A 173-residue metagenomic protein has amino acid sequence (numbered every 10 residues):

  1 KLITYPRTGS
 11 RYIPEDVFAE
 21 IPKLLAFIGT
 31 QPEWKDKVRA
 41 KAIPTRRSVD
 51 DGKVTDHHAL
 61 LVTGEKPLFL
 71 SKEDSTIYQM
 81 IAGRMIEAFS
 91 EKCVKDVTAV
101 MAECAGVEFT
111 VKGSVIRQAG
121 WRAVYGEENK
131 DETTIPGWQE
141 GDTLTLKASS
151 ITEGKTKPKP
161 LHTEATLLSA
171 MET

Functional and structural regions predicted by a protein language model:
K1, K41-T63, A102: Core structural elements
K1-T45, V49: Extended, well-ordered alpha-helical scaffold/bundle regions in very large, multi-domain proteins
Y5-R11, L60-L68: Charged, low-complexity surface segments at secondary-structure and domain boundaries
D16-T30, V49-D51, P67-T173: Long, highly charged, low-complexity internal segments
